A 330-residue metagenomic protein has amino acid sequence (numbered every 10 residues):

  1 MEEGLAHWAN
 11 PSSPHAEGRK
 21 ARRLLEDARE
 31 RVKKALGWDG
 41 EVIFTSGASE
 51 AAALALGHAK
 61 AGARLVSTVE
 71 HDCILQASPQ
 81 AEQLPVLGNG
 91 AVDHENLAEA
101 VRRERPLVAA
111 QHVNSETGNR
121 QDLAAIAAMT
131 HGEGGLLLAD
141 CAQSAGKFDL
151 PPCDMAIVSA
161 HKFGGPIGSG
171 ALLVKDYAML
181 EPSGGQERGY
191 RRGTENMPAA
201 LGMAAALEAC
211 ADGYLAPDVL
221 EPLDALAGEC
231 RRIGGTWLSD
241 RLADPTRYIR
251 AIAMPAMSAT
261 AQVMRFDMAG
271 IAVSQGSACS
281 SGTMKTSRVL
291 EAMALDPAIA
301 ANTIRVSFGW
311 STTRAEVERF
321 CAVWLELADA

Functional and structural regions predicted by a protein language model:
M1-A330: Pyridoxal 5′-phosphate
